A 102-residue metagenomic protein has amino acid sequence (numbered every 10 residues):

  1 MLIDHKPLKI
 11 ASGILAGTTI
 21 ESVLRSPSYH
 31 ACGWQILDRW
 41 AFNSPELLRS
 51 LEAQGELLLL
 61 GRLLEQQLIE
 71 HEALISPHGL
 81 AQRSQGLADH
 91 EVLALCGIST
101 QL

Functional and structural regions predicted by a protein language model:
M1-P27, W34: Charged, compositionally biased N-terminal leader segments and the immediate start of the first structured element
L2, P7, D38, L47 (+1 more regions): Long, non-globular segments of proteins
L15, R25-Q67: Amphipathic alpha-helical packing elements
T18, L60-Q67, H90, C96-I98: Low-complexity, intrinsically disordered/propeptide-like segments
R62-Q82: Charge-dense polyanion-binding interfaces
A81-L102: Amphipathic alpha-helical binding modules
